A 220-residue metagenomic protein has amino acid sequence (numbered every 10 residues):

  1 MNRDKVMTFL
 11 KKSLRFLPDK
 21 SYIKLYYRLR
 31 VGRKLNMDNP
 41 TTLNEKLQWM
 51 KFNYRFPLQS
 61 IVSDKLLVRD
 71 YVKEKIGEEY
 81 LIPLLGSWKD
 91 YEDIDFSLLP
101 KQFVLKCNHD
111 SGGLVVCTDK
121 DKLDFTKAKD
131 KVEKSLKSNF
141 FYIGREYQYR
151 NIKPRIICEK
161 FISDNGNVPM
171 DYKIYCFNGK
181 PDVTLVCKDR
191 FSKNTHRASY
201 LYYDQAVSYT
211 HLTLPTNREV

Functional and structural regions predicted by a protein language model:
M1-F56: Membrane-proximal basic amphipathic "stem/tether" segments
N2-D19, P40, V72, M170-R190: Charged, low-complexity, helix/coiled-coil-prone segments
M7-F9, Y26-N36, Y91-I94, D189-Y202: Phosphate-binding glycine-rich loops and adjacent basic patches that engage nucleotide phosphates, nucleic-acid
K11, P18-D19, L58, D95 (+2 more regions): Generic structural signal for alpha-helix starts
Q48, N53-R55, Q59-M170, Y175-K180: Active-site nucleotide/adenylate-binding loops and adjacent lid/helix of ATP-dependent enzymes
H109, G166-S208: Phosphate-binding core of ATP-grasp and ATP-grasp-like enzymes
T210-T216: Conserved small/polar residues in nucleotide/adenosyl-binding loops
